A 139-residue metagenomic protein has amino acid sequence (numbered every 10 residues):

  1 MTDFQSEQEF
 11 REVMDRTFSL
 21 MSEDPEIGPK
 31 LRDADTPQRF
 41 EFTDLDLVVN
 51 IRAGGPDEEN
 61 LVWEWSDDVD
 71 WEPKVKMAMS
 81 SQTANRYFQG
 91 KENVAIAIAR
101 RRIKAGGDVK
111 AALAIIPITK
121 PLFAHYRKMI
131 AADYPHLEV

Functional and structural regions predicted by a protein language model:
M1-V139: Feature captures hydrophobic
